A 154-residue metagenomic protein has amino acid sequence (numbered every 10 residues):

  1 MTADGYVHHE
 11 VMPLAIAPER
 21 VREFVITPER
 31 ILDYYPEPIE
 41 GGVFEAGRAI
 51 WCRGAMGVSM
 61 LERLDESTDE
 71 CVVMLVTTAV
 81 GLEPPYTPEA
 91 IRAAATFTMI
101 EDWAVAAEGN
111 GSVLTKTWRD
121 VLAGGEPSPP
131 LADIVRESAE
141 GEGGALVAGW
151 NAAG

Functional and structural regions predicted by a protein language model:
M1-E45: Hydrophobic ligand-binding cavity/cleft-lining segments
H8, A46-R48, M60-L61, E101: Residue-level marker for the onset of beta-strands and adjacent loop->beta junctions in well-ordered domains
L32-D33, E40-G41, V58-V113, R119-V121 (+1 more regions): Hydrophobic-ligand binding "helix-grip"
P38-E40, A49, L82, A153: Residue-level signal for alpha-helical context at structural boundaries
N110-G154: A generic hydrophobic-segment detector
